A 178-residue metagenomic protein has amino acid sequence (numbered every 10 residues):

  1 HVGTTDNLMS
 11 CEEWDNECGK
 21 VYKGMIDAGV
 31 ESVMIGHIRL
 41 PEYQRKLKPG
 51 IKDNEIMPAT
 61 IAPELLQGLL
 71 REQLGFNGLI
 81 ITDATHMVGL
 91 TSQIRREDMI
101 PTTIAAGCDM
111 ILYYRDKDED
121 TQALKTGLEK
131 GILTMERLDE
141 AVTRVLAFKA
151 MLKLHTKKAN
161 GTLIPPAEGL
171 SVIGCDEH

Functional and structural regions predicted by a protein language model:
H1-T126, I132-R137: Second-shell residues forming the walls of enzyme active-site clefts
L70, L74-G75, I132, L146 (+2 more regions): Generic low-polarity alpha-helical segments
E129-K157: Mid-to-C-terminal alpha-helical segments outside catalytic/metal-binding sites
L152-E177: A short C-terminal boundary segment appended to hydrolase-like catalytic domains
